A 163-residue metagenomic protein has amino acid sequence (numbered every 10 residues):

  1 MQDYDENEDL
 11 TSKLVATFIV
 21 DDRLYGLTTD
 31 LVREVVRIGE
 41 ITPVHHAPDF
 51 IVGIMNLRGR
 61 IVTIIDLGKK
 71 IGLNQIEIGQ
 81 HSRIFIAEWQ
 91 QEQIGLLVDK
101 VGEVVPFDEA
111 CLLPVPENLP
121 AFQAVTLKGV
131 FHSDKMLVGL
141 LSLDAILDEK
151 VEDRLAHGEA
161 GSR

Functional and structural regions predicted by a protein language model:
M1-R163: An acidic, low-aromatic, low-complexity terminal/linker signal
